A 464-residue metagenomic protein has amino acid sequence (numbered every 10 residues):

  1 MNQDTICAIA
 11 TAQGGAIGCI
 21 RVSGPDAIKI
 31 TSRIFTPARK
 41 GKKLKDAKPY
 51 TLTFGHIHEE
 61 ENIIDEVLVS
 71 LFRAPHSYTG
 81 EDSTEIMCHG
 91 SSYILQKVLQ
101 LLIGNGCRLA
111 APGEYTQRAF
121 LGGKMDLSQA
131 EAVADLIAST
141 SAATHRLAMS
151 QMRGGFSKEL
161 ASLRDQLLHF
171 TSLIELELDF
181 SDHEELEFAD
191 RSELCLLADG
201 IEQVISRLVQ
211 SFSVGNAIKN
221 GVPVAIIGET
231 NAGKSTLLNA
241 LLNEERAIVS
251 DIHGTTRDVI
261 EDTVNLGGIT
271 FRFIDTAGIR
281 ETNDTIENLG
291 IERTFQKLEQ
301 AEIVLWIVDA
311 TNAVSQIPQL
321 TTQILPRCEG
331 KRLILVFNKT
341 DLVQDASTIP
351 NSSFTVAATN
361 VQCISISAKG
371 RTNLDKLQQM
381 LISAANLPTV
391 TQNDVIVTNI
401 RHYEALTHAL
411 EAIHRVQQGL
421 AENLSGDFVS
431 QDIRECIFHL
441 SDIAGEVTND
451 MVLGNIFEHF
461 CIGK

Functional and structural regions predicted by a protein language model:
M1-R146, S150, G154, R327 (+1 more regions): A glycine-rich (often HGG/GG-containing) alpha/beta subdomain
N2-I9, H145-N265, T282-D284, Q300 (+1 more regions): C-terminal-of-GTPase-core extension/linker across diverse P-loop GTPases
G14, P25-A27, R73-S77, S91-Y93 (+5 more regions): Conserved nucleotide-binding/hydrolysis micro-motifs of P-loop NTPases
R21, L238, D275: Short, acidic/hydrophobic/Gly-rich beta-strand patch recurrent on exposed beta strands that often constitutes part
T53-R73, G254-T282, Q300-I303: Switch I (G2) and immediately adjacent beta-strands of P-loop GTPase domains
R108, T270-R272, Q362: Conserved beta-strand segments of alpha/beta enzyme cores
F273, I307, V336: Generic enzyme active-site microenvironment
E287-T311: Inter-motif core of Ras-like GTPase G domains
